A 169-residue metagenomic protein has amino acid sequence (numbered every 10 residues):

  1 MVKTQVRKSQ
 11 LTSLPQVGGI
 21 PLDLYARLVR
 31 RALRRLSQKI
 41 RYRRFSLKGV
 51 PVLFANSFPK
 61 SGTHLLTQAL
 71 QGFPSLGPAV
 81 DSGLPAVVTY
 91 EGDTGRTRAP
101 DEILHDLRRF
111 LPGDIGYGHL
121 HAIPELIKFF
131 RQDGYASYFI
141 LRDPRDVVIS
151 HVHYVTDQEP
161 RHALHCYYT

Functional and structural regions predicted by a protein language model:
K3-T169: PAPS-dependent sulfotransferase catalytic domain
